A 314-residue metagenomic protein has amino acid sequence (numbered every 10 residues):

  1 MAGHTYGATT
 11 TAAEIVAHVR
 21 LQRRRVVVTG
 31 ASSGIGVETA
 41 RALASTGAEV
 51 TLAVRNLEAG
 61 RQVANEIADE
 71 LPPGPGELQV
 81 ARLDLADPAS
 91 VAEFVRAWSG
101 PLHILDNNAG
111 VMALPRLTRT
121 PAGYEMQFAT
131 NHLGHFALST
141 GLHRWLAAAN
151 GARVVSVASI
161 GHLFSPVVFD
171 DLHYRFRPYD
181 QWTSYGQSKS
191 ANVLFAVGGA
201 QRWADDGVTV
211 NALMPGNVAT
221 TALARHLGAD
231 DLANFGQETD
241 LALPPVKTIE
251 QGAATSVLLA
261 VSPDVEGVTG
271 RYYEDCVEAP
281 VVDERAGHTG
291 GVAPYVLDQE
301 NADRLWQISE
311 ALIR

Functional and structural regions predicted by a protein language model:
A2-D231, A311-L312: Rossmann-fold NAD(P)H-dependent dehydrogenase/reductase core
A2-Y6, S188, F235-G290, L297-D303: C-terminal helical subdomain
L52, L83, P244, P294-L297: Pocket-edge positions in alpha/beta enzyme catalytic cores
V63, F195, G252-T255, L305 (+1 more regions): Alpha-helical packing segments of well-folded alpha/beta enzyme cores
D69, G76, G287-Y295: Charged/polar, low-hydrophobicity segments characteristic of intrinsically disordered regions and flexible loops
D298-R314: Amphipathic terminal alpha-helices
